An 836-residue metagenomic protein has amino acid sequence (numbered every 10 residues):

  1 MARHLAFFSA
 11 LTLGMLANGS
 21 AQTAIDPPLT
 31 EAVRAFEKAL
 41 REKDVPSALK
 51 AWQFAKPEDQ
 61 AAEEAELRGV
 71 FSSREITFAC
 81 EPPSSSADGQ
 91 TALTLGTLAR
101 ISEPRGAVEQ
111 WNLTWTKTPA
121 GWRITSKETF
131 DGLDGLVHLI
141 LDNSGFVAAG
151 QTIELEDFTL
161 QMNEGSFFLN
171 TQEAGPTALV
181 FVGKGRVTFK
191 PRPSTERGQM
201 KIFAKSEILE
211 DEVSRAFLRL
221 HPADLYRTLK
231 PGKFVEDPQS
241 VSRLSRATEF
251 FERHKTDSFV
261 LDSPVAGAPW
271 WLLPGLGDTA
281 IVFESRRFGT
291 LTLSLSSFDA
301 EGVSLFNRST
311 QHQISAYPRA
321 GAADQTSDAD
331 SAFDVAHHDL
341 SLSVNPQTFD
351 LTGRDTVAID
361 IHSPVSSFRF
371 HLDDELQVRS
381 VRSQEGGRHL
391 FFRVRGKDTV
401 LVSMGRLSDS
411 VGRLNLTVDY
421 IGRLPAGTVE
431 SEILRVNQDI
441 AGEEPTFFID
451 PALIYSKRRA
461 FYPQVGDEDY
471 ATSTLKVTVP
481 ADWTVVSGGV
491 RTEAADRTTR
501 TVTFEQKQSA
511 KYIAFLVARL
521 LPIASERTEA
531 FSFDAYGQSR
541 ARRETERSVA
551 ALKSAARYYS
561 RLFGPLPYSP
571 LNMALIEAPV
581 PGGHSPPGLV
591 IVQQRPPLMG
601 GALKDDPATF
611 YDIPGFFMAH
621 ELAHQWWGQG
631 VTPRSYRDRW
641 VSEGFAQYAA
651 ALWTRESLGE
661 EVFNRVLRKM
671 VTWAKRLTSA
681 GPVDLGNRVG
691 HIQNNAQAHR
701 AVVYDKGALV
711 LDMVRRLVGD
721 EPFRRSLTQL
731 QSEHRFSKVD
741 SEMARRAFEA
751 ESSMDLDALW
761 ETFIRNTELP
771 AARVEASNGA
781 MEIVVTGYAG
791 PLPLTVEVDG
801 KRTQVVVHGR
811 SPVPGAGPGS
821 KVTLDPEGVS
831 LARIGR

Functional and structural regions predicted by a protein language model:
T23-I25, T30-L95, P104, E742-R746 (+1 more regions): Short solvent-exposed beta->alpha transition segments
S86-V137, V796, G800: Exposed beta-sheet edge and beta->alpha loop/turn motif
G135-I140, S144-F146, Q151-T152, E156-R243 (+7 more regions): A surface-exposed beta-strand-loop module
R227-D330, D419-L520: Extended, low-hydrophobicity, Ser/Thr/Pro/Gly-biased non-transmembrane segments
D328-S341, P346-R354, I361-S366, D374 (+4 more regions): Hydrophobic helix-coil surface modules that form long, contiguous segments used for peptide/substrate interaction
S363, A541-R542, P565-P567, Q693 (+1 more regions): Amphipathic alpha-helical substructures
L453-Y455, D469, K553-Y558, K604-K669 (+1 more regions): Zinc-dependent metallopeptidase catalytic helix centered on the HExxH motif and its immediate flanking segment
E643-M713, L717-V718: Acidic/His/Gly-enriched intrinsically disordered linker/tail segments that often contain short helix/coil "MoRF-like"
